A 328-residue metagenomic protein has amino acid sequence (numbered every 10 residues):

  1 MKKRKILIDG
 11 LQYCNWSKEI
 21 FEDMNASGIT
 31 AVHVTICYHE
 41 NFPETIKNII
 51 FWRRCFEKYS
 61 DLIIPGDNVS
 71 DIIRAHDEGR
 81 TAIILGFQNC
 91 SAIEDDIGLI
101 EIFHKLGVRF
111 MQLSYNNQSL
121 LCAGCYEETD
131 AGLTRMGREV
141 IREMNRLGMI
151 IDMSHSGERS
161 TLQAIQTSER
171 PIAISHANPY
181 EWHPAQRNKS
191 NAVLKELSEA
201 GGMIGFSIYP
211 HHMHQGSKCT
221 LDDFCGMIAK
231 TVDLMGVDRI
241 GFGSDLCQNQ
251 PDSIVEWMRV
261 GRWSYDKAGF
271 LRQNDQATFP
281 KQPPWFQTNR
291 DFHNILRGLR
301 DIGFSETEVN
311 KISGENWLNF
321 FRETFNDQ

Functional and structural regions predicted by a protein language model:
M1-D130, P184-Q328: N-terminal hydrophobic targeting/anchoring segments and the immediately downstream early-domain regions of hydrolases
S91-E94, K105-N188: Divalent metal-binding pocket/active-site signature
